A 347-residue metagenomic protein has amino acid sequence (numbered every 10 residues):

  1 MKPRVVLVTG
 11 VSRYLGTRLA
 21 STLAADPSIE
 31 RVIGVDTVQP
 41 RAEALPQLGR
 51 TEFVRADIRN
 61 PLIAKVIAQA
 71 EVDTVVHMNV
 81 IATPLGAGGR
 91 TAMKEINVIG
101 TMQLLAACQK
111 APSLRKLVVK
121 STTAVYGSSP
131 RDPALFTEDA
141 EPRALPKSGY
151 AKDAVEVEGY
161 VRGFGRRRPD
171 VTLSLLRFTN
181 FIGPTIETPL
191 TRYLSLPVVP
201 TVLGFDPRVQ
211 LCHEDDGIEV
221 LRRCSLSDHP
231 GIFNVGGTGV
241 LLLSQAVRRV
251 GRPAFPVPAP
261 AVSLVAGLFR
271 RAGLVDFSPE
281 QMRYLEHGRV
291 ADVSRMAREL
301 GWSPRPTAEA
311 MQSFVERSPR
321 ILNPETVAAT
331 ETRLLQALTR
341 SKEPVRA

Functional and structural regions predicted by a protein language model:
P3-D26: N-terminal Rossmann NAD(P)H-binding glycine-rich loop of SDR-like oxidoreductase domains
R41, E214, L243-Q245, R271-S303: Conserved C-terminal active-site "lid" loop/helix of NAD(P)H-dependent oxidoreductases that clamps the redox cofactor
R55-I99, K110: NAD(P)H-binding glycine-rich loop region in Rossmannoid oxidoreductase-like domains and their noncatalytic homologs
M102-G149: Conserved Rossmann-fold NAD(P)-dependent oxidoreductase catalytic core, especially the SDR/UDP-sugar
R131-D132, F164-Q210, E214: NAD(P)-dependent short-chain dehydrogenase/reductase
L145-S174: Active-site Tyr-X1-5-Lys
V155, P169-V171, I182-R192, R223-F233 (+1 more regions): Glycine/proline-rich active-site loop of Rossmann-fold NAD(P)-dependent oxidoreductases
I218-P279, V293, M311-V315, I321-A347: Mid/C-terminal beta-alpha module of Rossmann-like enzyme folds, strongest in SDR-family dehydrogenases/epimerases
